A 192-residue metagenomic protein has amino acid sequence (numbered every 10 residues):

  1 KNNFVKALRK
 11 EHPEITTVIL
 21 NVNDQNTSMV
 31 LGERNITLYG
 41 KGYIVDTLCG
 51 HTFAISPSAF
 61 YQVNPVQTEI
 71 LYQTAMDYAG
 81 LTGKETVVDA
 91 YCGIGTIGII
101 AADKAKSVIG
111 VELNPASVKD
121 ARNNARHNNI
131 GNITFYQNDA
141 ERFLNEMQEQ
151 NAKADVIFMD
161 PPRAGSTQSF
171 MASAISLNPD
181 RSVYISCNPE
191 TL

Functional and structural regions predicted by a protein language model:
N2-K10, E14-L192: Rossmann-like S-adenosyl-L-methionine
